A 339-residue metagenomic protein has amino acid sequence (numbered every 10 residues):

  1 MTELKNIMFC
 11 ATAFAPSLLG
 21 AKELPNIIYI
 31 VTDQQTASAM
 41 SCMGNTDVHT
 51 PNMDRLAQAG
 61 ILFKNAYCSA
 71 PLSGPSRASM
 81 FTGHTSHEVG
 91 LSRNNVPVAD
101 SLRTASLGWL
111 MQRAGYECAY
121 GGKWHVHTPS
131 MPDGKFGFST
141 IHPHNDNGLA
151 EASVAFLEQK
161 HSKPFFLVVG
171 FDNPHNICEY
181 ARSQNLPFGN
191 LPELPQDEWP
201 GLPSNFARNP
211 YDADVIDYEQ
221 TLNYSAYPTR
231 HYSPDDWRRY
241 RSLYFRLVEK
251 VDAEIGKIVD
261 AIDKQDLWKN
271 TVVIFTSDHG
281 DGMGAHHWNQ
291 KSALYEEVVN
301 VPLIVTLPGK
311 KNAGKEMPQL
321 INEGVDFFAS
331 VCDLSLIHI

Functional and structural regions predicted by a protein language model:
M1-M8: Bacterial N-terminal signal peptides that target proteins for export
A11-G20: Hydrophobic h-region of N-terminal signal peptides that target proteins for export in Gram-negative bacteria
A21-I61, A70, Y180: Active-site-proximal N-terminal segment of extracellular/periplasmic enzymes that hydrolyze or transfer
L24-I27, I61-K64, A114-E117, S162-V169 (+1 more regions): Loop/turn elements at helix/coil->beta-strand transitions in domains of secreted/extracellular proteins
Q34-A39, M43, Q159-K163, F171-N322 (+1 more regions): Active-site-proximal cap/lid insertion segments
G44-R77, G83-E88, G115-C118, E193 (+1 more regions): Short, structured active-site-proximal loop/turn typified by the sulfatase FGly-forming signature C/S-X-P-X-R
S79-L167, F171-P195: Catalytic-site neighborhoods of secreted/periplasmic enzymes that process anionic sulfate/phosphate groups
I337-I339: Conserved small/polar residues in nucleotide/adenosyl-binding loops
